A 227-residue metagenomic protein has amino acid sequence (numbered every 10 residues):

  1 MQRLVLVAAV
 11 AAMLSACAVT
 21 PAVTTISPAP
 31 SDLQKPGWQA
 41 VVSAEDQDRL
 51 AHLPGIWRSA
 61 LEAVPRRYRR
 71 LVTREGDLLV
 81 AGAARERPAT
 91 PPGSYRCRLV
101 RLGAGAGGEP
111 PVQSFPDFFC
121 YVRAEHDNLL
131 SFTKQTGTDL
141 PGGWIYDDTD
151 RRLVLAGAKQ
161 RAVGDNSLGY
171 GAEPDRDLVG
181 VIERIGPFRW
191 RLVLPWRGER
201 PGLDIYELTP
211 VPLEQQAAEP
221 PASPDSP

Functional and structural regions predicted by a protein language model:
Q2-A8: Sec-dependent signal peptide recognition, specifically the positively charged N-region followed immediately by
L14-A16: C-terminal motif of bacterial Sec signal peptides marking the signal peptidase cleavage site
A18-T90, S226-P227: Amphipathic/hydrophobic helical signal segments and adjacent flexible N-terminal regions that mediate secretion
I26-S43, V122, N128-L140, A217-P227: Primarily secretory-pathway and cell-envelope proteins
T73-D77, Y170-P227: Edge beta-strand at a domain terminus
R87-V154: Mid-length scaffold segments of soluble, non-membrane domains
G105-P116, L155-V181: An anionic, turn-rich surface loop/hairpin at beta-sheet edges that serves as a generic interaction/coordination patch
K134-P141, A158-V163, L194-P201: Short, solvent-exposed aromatic-acidic interface loops
